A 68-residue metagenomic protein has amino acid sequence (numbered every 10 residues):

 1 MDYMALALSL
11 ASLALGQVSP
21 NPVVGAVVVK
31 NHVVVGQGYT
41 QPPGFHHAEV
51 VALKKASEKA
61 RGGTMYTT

Functional and structural regions predicted by a protein language model:
M1-S19: Short, basic/aromatic recognition patches
P20-V24, H46: Short, basic and Ser/Thr-rich N-terminal targeting/leader segments
V28-T68: Zn2+-dependent cytidine deaminase-like catalytic core
